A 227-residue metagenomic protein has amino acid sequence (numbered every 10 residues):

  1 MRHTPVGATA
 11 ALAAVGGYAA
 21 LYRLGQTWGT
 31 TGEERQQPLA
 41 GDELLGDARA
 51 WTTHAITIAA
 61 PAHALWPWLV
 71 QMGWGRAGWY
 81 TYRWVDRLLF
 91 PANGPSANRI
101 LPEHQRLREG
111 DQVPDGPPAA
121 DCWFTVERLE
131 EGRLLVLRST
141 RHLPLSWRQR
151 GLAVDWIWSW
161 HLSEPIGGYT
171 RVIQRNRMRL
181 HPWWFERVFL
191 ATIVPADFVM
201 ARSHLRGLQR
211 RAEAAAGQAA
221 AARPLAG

Functional and structural regions predicted by a protein language model:
M1-T4: N-terminal Lys/Arg-rich, disordered targeting/topogenic segments
V6-A10, A19-V113, E213-A214, Q218 (+1 more regions): Hydrophobic ligand-binding cavity/cleft-lining segments
V6-G7, W51-A55, L134, D155-I157 (+1 more regions): Intrinsic-disorder/low-complexity, polar/charged segments enriched in Ser/Thr/Lys/Arg/Asp/Glu/Gln
E34-R35, S139-S203, L208-R210: Beta-strand/loop substructures that line and gate deep hydrophobic ligand-binding cavities in soluble
A59-H63, V126-L134, H161-R171, R210-A216: A short, structured loop/turn motif at beta-sheet edges
A60, A64-P67, D121, I157 (+1 more regions): Short, well-structured alpha-helical interface segments that form or flank functional binding sites
L101-P165: A contiguous catalytic/ligand-binding core that recognizes phosphate-bearing ligands
